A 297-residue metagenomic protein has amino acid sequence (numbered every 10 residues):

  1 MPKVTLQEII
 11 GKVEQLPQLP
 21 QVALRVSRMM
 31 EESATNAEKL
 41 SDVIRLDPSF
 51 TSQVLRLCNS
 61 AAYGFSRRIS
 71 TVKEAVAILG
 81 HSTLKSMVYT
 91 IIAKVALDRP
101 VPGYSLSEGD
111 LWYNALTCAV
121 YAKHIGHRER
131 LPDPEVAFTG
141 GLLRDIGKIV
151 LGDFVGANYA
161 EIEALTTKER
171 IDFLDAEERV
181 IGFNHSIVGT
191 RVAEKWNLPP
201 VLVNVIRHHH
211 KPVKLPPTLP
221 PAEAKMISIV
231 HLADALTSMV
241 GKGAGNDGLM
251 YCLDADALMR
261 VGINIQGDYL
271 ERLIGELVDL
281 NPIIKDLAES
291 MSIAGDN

Functional and structural regions predicted by a protein language model:
M1-E8, A255-N297: Terminal helices and disordered tails flanking the catalytic cores of nucleotide-processing hydrolases
M1-L253, M291-D296: Conserved alpha-helical "signature site" that marks functionally important helical segments or helix/loop junctions
